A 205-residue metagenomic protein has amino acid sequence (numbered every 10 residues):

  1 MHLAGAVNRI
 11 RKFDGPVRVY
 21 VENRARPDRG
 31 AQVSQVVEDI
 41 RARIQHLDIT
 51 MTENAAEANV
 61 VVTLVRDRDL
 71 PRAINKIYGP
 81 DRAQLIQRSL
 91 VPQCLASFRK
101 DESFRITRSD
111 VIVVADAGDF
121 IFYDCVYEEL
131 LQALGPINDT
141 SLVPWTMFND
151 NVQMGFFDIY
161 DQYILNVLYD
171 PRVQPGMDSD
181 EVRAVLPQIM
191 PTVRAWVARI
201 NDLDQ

Functional and structural regions predicted by a protein language model:
M1-V7, P80-I121, I137-Q205: Metalloprotease/metallohydrolase-associated module, dominated by Zn2+-dependent proteases
N8-R11, T52: Surface-exposed acidic, glycine-flexible loop patches that form ligand/cofactor-binding and adhesion interfaces
I10-A25: Acidic/histidine-rich, surface-exposed loop or edge segments in extracytoplasmic proteins
P27-V143: Metzincin-family zinc-dependent endopeptidase catalytic domain
